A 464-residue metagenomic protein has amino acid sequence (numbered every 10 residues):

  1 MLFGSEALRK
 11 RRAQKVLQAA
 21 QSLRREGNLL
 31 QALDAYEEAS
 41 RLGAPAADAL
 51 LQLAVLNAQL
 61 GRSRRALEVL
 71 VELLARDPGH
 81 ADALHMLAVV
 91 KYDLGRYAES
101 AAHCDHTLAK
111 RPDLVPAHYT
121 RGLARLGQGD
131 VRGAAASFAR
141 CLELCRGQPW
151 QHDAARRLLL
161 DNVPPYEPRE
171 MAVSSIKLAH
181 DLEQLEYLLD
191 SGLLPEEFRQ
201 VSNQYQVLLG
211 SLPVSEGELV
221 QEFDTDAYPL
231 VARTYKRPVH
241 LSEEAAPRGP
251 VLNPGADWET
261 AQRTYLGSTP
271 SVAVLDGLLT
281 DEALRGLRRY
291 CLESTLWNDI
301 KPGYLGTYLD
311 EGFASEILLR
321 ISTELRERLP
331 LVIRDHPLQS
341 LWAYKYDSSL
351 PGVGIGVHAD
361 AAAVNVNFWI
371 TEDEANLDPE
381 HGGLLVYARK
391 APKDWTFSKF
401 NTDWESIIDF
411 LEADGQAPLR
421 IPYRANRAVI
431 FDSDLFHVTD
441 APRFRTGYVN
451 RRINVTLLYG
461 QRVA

Functional and structural regions predicted by a protein language model:
R25-E26, Q59-L60, D93-L94, G127: Register position in tetratricopeptide repeats
A39, E72-L73, H106-T107, C141: Canonical positions in the second alpha-helix
G127, A134, A139-A428, D434-A464: Fe(II)/2-oxoglutarate oxygenase catalytic core
